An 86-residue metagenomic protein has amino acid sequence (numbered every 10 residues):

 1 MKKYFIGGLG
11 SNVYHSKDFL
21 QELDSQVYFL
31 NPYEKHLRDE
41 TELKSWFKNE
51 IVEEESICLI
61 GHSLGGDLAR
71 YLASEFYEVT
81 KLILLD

Functional and structural regions predicted by a protein language model:
M1-E54: Active-site catalytic motif of lipid deacylating hydrolases and related acyltransferases
K2, S56-C58, K81: Structural motif
D18, Y71-E75: Active-site signature of alpha/beta-hydrolase-fold catalytic machinery across serine- and Asp/Cys-nucleophile hydrolases
V52-E53, G61, S74-F76: Short, charge-rich binding segments
L59-G61, L85: Short beta-strand immediately N-terminal to the catalytic nucleophile in serine-hydrolase-like folds
G61-G65, A69: Gly/Ala-rich beta-loop-alpha elbow adjacent to hydrolase catalytic centers
E78-D86: A conserved short beta-strand
